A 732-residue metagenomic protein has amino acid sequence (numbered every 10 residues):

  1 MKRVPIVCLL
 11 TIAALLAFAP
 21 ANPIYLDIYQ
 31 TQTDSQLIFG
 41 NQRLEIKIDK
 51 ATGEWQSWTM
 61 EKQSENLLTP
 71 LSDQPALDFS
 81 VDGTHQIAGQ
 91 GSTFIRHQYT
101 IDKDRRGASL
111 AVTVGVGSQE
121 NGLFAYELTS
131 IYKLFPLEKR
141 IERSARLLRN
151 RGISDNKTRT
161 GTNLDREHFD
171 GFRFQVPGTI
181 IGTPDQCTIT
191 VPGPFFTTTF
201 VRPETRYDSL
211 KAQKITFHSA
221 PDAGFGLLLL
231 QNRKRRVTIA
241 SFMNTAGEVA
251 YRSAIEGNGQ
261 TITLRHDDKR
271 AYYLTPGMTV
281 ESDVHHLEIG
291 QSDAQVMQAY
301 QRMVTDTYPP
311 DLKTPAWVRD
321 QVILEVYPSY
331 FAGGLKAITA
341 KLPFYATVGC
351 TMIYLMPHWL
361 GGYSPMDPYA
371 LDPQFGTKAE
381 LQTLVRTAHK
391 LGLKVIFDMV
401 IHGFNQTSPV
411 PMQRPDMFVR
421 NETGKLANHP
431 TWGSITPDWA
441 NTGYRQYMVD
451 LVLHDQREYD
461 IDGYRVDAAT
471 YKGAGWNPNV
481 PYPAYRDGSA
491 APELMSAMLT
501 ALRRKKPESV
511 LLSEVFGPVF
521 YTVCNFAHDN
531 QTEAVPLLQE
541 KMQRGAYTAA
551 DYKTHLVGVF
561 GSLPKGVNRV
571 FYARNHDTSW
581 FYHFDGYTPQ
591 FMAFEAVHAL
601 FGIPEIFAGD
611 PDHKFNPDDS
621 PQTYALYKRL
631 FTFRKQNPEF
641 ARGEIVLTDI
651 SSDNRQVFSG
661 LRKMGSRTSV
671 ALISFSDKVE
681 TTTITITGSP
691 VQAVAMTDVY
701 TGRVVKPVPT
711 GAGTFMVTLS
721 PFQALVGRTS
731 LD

Functional and structural regions predicted by a protein language model:
P23-L37, N66-D78, I101-K103, S109-L110 (+2 more regions): Polysaccharide-binding surfaces and accessory modules of carbohydrate-active proteins
L26-T33, I38-G40, L210-P310: Beta-strand-rich recognition/accessory modules
T33-Q119: Acidic-aromatic substrate-binding/catalytic surfaces of carbohydrate-active enzymes
G40, W58, Y272, M278-V284 (+6 more regions): Active-site-proximal substrate-binding groove within the catalytic cores of carbohydrate-active enzymes
A220-R233, D649-P690: Carbohydrate-binding surface patches
P310-G333, V348-T351, M356-D460, A469-R486 (+1 more regions): Substrate-binding/active-site clefts of carbohydrate-active enzymes
N405, P411-Q413, L512-A549: Substrate-binding cleft/loops of secretory-pathway carbohydrate-active enzymes
V708-D732: C-terminal beta-strand-rich structural cap/linker in extracellular carbohydrate-active enzymes
